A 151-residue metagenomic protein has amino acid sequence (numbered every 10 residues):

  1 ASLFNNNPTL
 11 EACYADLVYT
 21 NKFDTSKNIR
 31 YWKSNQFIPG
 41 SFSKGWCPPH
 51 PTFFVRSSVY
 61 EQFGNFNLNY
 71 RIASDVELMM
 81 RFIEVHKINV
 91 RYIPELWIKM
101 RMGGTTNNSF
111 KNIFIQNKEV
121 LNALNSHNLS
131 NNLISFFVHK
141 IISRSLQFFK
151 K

Functional and structural regions predicted by a protein language model:
A1-N28: Conserved donor NDP-sugar-binding/catalytic core segment of glycosyltransferases
S2-L3, E77-R81, I115, E119-N122 (+1 more regions): Alpha-helical elements of Rossmann-like donor-binding domains used by nucleotide-donor carbohydrate transfer enzymes
E11-C13, L17-T20, P51, N131 (+1 more regions): Carbohydrate transferase catalytic cores enriched for Leloir-type hexosyltransferases
T20-K27, N35-S58, Q62, E77 (+1 more regions): A recurrent flexible, glycine/aromatic-enriched loop bordering the glycosyltransferase active site that acts as
C47, E95-N108: A short, conserved beta-to-alpha structural element at the edge of catalytic cores that scaffolds binding
V59-G64, N69-R101: A short, conserved alpha-helix in the catalytic core of glycosyltransferases
E95, N108-N132: Catalytic core of nucleotide-sugar-dependent glycosyltransferases
N125-K151: Membrane-proximal basic amphipathic "stem/tether" segments
